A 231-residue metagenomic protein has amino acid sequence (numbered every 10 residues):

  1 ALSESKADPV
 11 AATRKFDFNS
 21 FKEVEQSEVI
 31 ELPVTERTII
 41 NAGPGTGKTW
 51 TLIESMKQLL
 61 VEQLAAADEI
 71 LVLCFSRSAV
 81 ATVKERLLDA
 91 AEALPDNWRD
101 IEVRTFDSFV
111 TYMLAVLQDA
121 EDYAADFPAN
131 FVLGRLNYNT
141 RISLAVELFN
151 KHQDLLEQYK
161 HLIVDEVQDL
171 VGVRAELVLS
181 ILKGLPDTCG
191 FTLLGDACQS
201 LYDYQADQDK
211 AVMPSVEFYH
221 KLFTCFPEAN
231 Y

Functional and structural regions predicted by a protein language model:
A1-L117: P-loop NTPase Walker
S55, T82-A90, F109-M113, V173 (+4 more regions): Alpha-helical scaffold elements adjacent to nucleotide-binding pockets in ATP/GTP-utilizing enzyme cores
I70, Y159-H161, D187-T192: Loop/turn-to-beta-strand initiation segments
L87-A90, Q118-E121, D207-A211: Short secondary-structure boundary/capping segments
V103-V110, D126-H161, L170-I181, L185: Conserved helicase/translocase P-loop NTPase motor core
A120-A125, V167: DNA-processing P-loop NTPase/helicase core
L162-L170, A197-C198: Conserved Walker B
L179-Y231: Conserved RecA-like helicase ATPase core segment that couples NTP binding/hydrolysis to strand translocation
